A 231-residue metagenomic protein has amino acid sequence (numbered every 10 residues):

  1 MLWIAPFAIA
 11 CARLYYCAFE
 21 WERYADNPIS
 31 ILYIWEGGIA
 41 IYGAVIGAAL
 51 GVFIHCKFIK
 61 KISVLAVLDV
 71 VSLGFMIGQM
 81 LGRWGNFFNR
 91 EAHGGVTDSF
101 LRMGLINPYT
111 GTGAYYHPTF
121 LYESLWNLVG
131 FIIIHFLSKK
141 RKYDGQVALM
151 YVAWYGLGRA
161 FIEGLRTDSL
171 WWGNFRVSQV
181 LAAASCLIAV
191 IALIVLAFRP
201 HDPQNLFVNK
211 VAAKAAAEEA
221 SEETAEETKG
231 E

Functional and structural regions predicted by a protein language model:
M1-E231: A feature for loop-to-transmembrane-helix boundaries and adjacent hydrophobic helices in multi-pass integral membrane
